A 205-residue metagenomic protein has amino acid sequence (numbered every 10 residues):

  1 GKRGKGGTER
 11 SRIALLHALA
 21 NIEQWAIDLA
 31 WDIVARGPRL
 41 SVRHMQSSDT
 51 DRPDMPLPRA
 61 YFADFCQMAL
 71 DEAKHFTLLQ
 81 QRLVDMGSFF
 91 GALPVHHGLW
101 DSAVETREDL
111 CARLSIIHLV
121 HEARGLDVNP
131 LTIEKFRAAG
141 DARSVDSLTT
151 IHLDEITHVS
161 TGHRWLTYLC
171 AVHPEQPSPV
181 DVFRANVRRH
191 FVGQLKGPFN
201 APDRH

Functional and structural regions predicted by a protein language model:
G1-H205: Non-heme di-metal
